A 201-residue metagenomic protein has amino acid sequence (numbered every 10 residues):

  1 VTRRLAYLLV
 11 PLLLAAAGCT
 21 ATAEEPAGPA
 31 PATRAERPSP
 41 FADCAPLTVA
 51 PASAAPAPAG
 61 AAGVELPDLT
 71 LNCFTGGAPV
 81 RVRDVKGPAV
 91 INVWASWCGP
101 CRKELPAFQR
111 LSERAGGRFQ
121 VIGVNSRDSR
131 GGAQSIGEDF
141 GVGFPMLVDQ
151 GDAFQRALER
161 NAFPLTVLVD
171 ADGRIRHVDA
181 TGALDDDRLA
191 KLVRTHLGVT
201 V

Functional and structural regions predicted by a protein language model:
V1-A17: Sec-dependent bacterial lipoprotein signal peptides
G18-A23, G99: Bacterial signal peptide processing site
E24-L69: N-proximal helix/coil linker or "cap" segments that precede and/or mark the start of modular domains
P58-G63, D68-P88: A short beta-strand-turn-helix
P79-R102, F108, V121: Short active-site neighborhood of thiol/selenol oxidoreductases, capturing the structured segment around
R102-F140, Q150-R156: Structural microenvironment flanking redox-active thiols in thiol-disulfide oxidoreductases
S135-V142, Q150-V201: Thiol/disulfide oxidoreductase modules built on the thioredoxin-like
